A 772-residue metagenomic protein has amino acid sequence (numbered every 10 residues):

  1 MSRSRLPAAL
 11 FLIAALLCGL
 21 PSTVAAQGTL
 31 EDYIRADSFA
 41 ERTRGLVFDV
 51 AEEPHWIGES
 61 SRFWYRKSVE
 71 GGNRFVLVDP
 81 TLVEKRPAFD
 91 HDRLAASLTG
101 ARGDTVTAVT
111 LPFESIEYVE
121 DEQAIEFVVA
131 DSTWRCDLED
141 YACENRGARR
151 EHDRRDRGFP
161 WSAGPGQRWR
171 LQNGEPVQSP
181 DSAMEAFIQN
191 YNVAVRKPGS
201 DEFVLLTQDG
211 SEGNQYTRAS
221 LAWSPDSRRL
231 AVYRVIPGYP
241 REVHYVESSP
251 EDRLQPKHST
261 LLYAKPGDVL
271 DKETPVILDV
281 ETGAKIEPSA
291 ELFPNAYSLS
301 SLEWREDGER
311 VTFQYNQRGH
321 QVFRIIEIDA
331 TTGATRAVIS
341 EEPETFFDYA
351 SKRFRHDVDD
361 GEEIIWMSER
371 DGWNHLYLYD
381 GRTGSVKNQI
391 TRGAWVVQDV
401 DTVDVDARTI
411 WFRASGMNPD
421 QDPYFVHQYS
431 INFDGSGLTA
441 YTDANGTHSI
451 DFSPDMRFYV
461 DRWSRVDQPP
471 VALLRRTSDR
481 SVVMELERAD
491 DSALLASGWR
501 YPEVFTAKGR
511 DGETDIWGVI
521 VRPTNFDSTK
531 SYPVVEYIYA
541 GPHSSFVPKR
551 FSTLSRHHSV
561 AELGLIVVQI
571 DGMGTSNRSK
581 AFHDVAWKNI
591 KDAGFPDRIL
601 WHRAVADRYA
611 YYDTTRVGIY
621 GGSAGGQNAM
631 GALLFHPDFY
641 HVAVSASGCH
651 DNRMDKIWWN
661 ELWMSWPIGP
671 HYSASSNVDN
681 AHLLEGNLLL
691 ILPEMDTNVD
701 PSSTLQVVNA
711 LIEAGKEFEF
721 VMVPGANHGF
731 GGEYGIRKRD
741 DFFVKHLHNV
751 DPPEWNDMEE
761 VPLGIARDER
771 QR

Functional and structural regions predicted by a protein language model:
M1, T133, P176-Q178, L206 (+5 more regions): Generic low-polarity alpha-helical segments
M1, T274-V276, G725-A726: C-terminal intrinsically disordered extensions
M1-F11: Bacterial N-terminal signal peptides that target proteins for export
A9-G19: Bacterial N-terminal signal peptides
G19, A26-P470, L474-R476, S492: Beta-propeller folds
R241-E242, S300-E303, G308, Q314-N316 (+1 more regions): Serine-hydrolase catalytic core recognition
